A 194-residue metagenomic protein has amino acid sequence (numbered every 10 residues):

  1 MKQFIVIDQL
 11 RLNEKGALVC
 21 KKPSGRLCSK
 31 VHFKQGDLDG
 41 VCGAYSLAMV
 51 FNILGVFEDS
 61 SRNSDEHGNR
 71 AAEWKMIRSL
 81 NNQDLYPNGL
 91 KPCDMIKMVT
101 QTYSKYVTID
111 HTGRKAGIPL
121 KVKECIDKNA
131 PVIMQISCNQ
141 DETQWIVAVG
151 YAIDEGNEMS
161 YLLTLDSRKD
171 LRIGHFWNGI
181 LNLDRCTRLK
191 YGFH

Functional and structural regions predicted by a protein language model:
M1-L85: Active-site-adjacent structural segments surrounding the nucleophilic cysteine of cysteine proteases and isopeptidases
D37, V41, Y45, L90 (+2 more regions): Short, well-structured alpha-helical interface segments that form or flank functional binding sites
G55, T100, S104, F193-H194: Generic short alpha-helical segment signal, independent of protein family or function, capturing local helix propensity
H67-A130: Papain-like cysteine protease catalytic cores
D110-L165: Active-site-adjacent substructure of cysteine-protease-like catalytic cores
Y151-H194: Noncatalytic regulatory segments and standalone regulatory/sensor domains
